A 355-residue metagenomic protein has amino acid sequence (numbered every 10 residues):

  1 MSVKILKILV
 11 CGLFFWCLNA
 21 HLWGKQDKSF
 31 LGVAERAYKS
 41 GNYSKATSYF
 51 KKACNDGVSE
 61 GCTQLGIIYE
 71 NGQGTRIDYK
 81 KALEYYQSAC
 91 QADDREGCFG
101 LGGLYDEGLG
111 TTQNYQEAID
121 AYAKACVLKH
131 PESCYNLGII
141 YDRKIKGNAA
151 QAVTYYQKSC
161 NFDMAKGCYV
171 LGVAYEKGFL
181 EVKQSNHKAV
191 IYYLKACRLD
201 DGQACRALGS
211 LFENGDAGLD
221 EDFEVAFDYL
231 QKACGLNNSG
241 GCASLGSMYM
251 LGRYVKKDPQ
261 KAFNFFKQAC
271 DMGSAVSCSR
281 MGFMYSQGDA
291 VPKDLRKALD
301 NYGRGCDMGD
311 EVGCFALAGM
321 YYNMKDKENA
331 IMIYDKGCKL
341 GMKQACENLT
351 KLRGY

Functional and structural regions predicted by a protein language model:
A20-S44, S48-Y49: N-terminal leader/linker segments that initiate helical-solenoid repeat arrays
D27, K336-Y355: Terminal, low-structured helical/coil segments at or just beyond the last alpha-helical repeat
F30-A37, Q64-N71, G100-E107, N136-R143 (+6 more regions): Hydrophobic face of amphipathic alpha-helices that form TPR/SEL1-like repeat modules and related alpha-solenoid
A37-Y38, N55-V58, N71-Q73, A92-D94 (+14 more regions): Short helix-capping/linker turns of helical repeat alpha-solenoids
S40, R76, T112, K144-K146 (+5 more regions): Structural motif corresponding to the intra-repeat A-B loop/turn of tetratricopeptide repeats
